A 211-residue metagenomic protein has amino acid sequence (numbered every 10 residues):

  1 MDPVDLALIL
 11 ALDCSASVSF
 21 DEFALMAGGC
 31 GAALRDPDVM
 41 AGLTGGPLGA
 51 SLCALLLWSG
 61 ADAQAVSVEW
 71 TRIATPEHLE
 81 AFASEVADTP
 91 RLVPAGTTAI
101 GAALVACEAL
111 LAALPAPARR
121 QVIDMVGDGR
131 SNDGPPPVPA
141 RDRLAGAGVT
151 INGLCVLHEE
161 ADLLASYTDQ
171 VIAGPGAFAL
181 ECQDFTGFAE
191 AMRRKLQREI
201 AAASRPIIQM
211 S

Functional and structural regions predicted by a protein language model:
M1-S211: Acidic, low-complexity intrinsically disordered regions
